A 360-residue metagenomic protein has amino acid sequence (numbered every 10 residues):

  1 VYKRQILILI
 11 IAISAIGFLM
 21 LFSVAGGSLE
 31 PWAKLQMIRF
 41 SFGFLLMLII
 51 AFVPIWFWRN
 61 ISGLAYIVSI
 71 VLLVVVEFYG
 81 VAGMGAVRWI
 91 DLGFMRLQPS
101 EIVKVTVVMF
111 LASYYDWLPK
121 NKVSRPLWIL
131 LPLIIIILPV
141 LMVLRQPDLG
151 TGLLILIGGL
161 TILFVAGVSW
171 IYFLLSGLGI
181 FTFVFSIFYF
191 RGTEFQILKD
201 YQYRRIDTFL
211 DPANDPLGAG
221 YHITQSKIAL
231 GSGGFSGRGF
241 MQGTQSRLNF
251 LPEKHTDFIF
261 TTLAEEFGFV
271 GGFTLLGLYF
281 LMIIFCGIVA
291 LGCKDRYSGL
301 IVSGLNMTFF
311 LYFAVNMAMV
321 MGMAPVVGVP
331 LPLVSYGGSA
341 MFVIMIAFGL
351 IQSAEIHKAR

Functional and structural regions predicted by a protein language model:
V1-Y2: Conserved small/polar residues in nucleotide/adenosyl-binding loops
L7-A219, T261-G322, I346, L350: Hydrophobic alpha-helical transmembrane segments of multi-pass inner membrane proteins, especially in bacterial systems
L21, A314-R360: A juxtamembrane structural motif centered on a specific transmembrane helix
D148-L153, R238-G243, K254-T256, F273 (+3 more regions): Transmembrane helix boundary and interhelical junction motifs in multipass membrane proteins
R204-D207, Y221-I228, K254-F258: Short hydrophobic, aromatic-rich alpha-helical segments embedded in or entering the lipid bilayer of multi-pass
P216-R238: Extracytosolic (periplasmic/ER-lumenal) interhelical loops and adjacent juxtamembrane/interface segments of multi-pass
G234-F267, Y297: Long extracytoplasmic/lumenal interhelical loops at the membrane interface of multi-pass membrane proteins
